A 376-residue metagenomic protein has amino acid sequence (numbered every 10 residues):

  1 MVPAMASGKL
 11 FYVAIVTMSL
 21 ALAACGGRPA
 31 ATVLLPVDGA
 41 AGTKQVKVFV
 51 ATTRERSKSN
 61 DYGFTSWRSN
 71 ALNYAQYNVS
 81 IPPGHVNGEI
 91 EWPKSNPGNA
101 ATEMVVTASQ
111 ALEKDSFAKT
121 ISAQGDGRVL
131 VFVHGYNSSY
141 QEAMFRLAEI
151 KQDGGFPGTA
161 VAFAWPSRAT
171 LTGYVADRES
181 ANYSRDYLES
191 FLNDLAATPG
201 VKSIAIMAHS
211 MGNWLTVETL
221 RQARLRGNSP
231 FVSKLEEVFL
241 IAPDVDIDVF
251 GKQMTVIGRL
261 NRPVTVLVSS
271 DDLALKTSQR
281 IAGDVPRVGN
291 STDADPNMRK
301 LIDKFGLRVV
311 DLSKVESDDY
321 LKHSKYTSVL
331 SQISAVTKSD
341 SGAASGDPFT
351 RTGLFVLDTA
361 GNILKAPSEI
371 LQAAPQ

Functional and structural regions predicted by a protein language model:
V2-A14: Bacterial N-terminal signal peptides that target proteins for export
A21-A24: C-terminal motif of bacterial Sec signal peptides marking the signal peptidase cleavage site
G26, A30-A108, A118-Q124, M144-A148 (+4 more regions): Lipolytic serine-hydrolase domain surface
S109-E113: Walker A/P-loop-proximal flanking segment of P-loop NTPase domains
R128: Alpha/beta-hydrolase fold active-site loops
V131-G135: The conserved beta1-alpha1 loop
S138-A143: Short substrate-entry loop that stabilizes the transition state in hydrolases
L188, A208-G212, T216: Gly/Ala-rich beta-loop-alpha elbow adjacent to hydrolase catalytic centers
